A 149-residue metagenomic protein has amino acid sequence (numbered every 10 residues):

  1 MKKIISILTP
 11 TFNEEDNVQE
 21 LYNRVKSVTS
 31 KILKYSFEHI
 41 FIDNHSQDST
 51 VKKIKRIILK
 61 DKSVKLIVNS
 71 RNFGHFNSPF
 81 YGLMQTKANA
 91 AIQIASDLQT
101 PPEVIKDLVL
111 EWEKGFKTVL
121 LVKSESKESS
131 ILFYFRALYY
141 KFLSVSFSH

Functional and structural regions predicted by a protein language model:
M1-S27: N-proximal low-complexity "stem/linker" segments adjacent to membrane-targeting elements
T9, L33-H45, I67-V68: Short beta-strand/loop segment that forms part of the nucleotide-sugar
D16-E20, D48-I57: Acidic helix N-cap motif at the loop->helix transition within catalytic regions of sugar-transfer enzymes
T29-Y35, I58-S63: Short helix-capping segments at alpha-helix termini
F37, S63-K65, F116: Short, conserved active-site loop motifs that form the nucleotide-linked donor/cofactor pocket
I42, D61, K65-I67, N77-Y81: K/E-rich alpha-helical interaction surfaces of small helical-bundle regulatory domains
D43-V51, L98: A conserved acidic beta->alpha catalytic loop
N69-R71, H75-Q85, A90-Q93, Q99-H149: Acceptor/aglycone-binding surface of glycosyltransferases and processive sugar-polymer synthases
